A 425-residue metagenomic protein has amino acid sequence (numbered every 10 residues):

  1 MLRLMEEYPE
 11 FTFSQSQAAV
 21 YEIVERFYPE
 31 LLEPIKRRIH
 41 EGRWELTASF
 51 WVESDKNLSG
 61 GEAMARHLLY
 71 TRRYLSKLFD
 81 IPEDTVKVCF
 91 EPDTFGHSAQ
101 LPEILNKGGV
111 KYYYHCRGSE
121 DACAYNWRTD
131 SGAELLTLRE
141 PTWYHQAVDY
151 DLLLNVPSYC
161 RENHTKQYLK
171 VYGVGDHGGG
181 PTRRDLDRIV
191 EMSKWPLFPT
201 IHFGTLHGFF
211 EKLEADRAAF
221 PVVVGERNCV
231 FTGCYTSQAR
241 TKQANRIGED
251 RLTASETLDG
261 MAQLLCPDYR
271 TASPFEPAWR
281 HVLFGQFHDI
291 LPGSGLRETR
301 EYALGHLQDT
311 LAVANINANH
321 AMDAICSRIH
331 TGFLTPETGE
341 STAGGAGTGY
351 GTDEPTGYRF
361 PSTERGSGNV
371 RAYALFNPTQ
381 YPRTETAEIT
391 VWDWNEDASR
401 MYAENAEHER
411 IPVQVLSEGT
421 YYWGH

Functional and structural regions predicted by a protein language model:
M1-A374, E385, A406-G424: Catalytic-domain carbohydrate-binding cleft regions of carbohydrate-active enzymes
T379-M401: Surface-exposed beta-strand/loop patches in extracellular or lumenal glycoproteins
